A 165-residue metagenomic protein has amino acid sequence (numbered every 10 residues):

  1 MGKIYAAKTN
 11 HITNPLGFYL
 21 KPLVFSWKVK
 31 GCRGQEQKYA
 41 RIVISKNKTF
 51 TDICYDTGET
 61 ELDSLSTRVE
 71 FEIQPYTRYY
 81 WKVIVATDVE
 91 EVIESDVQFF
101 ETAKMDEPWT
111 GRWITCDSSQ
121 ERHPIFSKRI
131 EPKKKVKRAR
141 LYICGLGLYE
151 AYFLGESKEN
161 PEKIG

Functional and structural regions predicted by a protein language model:
M1-C32, F99-M105: Pro/Thr/Ser/Gly-rich low-complexity, intrinsically disordered linker/stalk tracts
V24, R78-K82, R138-R140: Short, conserved beta-strand segments of beta-strand-rich sandwich/propeller modules, principally
V24-G31, R129-E131, R140-C144: Short edge beta-strand/loop segments characteristic of extracellular beta-sandwich folds
Q35-R78, I84, D88-E94, G111-I114: Recognizes extended acidic, P/S/T-rich segments that occur within or adjacent to Ig-like beta-sandwich modules
R68-F71, F153-G165: Beta-strand-rich ligand-recognition modules
E101-H123: Low-complexity, Pro/Ser/Thr- and charge-rich linker/hinge segments at domain boundaries
Q120-P132: Short beta-strands within extracellular/lumenal beta-sheet-rich domains
K133-F153: Aromatic-lined ligand-binding clefts that engage carbohydrates, nucleic acids, or primary amines
